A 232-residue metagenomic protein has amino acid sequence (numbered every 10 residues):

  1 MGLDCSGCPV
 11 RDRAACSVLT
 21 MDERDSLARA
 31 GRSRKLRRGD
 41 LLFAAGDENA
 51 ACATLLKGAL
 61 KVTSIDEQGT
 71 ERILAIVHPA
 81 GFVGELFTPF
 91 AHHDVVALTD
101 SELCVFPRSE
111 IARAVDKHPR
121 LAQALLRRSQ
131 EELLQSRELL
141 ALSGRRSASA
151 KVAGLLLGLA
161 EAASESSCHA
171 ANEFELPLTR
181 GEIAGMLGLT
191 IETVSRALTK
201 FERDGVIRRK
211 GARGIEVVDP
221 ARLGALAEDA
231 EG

Functional and structural regions predicted by a protein language model:
M1-R38, G81-V83, T88: Cyclic nucleotide-binding regulatory module and flanking cytosolic helices
A15, R24, D40-D100: Cyclic nucleotide-binding regulatory domains
S33, I76, V105, P177 (+1 more regions): Short aromatic/basic micro-patch
K57, P79, T88, D100 (+5 more regions): ATP/adenylate-binding site constellation spanning eukaryotic-like Ser/Thr protein kinases, ABC-transporter
A75-E138: Cyclic-nucleotide recognition modules
D116-T190: Polybasic "coupling" helices that flank or enter modular domains
E161-G232: Phosphate-/nucleic-acid-contacting segments
